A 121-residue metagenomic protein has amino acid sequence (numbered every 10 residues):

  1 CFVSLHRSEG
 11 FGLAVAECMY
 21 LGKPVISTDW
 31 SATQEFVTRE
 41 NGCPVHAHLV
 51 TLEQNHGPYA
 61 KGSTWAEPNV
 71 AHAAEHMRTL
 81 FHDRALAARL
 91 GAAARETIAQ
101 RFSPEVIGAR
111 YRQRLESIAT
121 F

Functional and structural regions predicted by a protein language model:
R7: Aromatic "clamp/platform" in nucleotide-sugar-dependent glycosyltransferases that forms part of the donor/acceptor
G12-V15, S27-W30: Short glycine/serine-rich donor-binding loops of glycosyltransferases
C18: Donor-sugar nucleotide-binding helix/loop cap in glycosyltransferases
G22-P24: A short alpha->beta transition loop at the rim of the catalytic pocket in nucleotide-sugar-dependent
Q34-T79: Change "using UDP/GDP/dTDP sugars" to "using nucleotide sugars
H72-E75, T79, L86-Q100, R110-Q113: A short, well-ordered alpha-helix in the C-terminal region of glycosyltransferases
P104-F121: C-terminal alpha-helical cap of glycosyltransferases
